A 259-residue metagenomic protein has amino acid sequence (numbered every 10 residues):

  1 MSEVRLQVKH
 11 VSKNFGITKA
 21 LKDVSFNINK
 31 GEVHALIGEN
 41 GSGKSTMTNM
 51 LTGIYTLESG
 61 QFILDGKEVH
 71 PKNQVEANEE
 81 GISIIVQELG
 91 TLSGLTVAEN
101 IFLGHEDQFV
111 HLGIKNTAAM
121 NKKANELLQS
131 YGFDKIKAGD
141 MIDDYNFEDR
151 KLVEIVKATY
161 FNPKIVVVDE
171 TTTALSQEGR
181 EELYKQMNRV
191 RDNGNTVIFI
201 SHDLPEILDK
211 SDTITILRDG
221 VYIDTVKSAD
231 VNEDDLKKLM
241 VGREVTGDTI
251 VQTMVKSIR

Functional and structural regions predicted by a protein language model:
S2-R259: Glycine-rich phosphate-binding loops of nucleotide-dependent enzymes
